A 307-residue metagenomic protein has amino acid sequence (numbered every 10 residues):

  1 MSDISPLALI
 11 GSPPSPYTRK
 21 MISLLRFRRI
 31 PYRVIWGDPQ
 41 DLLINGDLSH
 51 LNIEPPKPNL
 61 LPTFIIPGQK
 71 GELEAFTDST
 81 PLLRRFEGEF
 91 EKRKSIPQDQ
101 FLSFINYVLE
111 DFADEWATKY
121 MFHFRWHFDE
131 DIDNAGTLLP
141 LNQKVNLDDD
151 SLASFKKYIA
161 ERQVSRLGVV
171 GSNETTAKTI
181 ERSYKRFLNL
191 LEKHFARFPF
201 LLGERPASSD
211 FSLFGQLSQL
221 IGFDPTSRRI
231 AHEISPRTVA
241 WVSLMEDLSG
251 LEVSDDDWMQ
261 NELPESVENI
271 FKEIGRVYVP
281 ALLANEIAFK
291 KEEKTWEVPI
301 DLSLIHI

Functional and structural regions predicted by a protein language model:
M1-R84, G88-E89, S103-V108, F112: N-terminal G-site of the GST-like fold
Y17, M21, I180-F187, L191-H194 (+4 more regions): Alpha-helical packing segments of well-folded alpha/beta enzyme cores
N59, P67-S183: Internal, well-ordered alpha/beta segment that forms a basic, Gly-enriched binding/recognition surface
Q98, S103, F198-S208: All-alpha amphipathic helical-bundle segments outside canonical DNA-binding/catalytic cores that form hydrophobic
H194, Q216-L251: Short His-centered aromatic/hydrophobic patch
L201-I221: GST superfamily/GST-like fold recognition
M259-E273: Small-residue-rich helix-loop
H306-I307: Conserved small/polar residues in nucleotide/adenosyl-binding loops
